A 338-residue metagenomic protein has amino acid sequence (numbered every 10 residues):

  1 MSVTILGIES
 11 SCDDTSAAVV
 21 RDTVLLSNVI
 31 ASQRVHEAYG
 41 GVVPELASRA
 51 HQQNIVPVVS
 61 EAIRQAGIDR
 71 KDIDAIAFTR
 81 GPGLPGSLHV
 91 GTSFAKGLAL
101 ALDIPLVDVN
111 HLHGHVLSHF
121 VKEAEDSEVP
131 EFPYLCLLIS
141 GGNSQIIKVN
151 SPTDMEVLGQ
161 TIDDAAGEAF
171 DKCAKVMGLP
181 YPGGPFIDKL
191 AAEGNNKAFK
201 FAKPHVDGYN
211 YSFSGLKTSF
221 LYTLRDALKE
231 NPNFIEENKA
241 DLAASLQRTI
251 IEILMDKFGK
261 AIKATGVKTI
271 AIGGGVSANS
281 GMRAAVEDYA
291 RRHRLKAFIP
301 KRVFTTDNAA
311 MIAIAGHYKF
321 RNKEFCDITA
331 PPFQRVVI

Functional and structural regions predicted by a protein language model:
M1-S2, V109-Y134, A315-G316: Conserved phosphate-binding catalytic cores of ATP/NTP-utilizing and phosphoryl-transfer enzymes
S2-P82, H111: N-terminal beta-alpha supersecondary unit
T15-V20, C136-L138, S144-K148: Short beta-strand scaffold segments in enzyme catalytic cores
D69, K189-I270, N279-H293, F320-K323: A contiguous, well-structured pocket-lining segment that forms one wall/lid of small-molecule binding clefts in soluble
F78-L102, V121-K122, S280-Y289: Short Gly/Thr/Asp-enriched flexible loops that form oxyanion-binding sites at enzyme active sites
D108-V109, I270, E287-I312: Conserved phosphate-binding/catalytic loops in two-lobed NTP-binding clefts
H113, N150-E193, K217-T218, Y222-D226: Glycine-rich phosphate-binding loop plus the immediately following alpha-helix
H115-L117, P300-I338: Glycine-rich phosphate-binding/hydrolytic loop that grips phosphoryl groups
